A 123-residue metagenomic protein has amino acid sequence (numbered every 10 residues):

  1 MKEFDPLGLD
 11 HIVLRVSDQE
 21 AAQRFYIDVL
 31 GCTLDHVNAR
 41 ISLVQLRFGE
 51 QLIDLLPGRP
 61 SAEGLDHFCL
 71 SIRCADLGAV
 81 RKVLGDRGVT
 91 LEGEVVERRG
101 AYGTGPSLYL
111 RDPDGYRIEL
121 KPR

Functional and structural regions predicted by a protein language model:
M1-D5, R87-R123: Vicinal oxygen chelate
M1-E20, L65-L70: N-terminal beta-strand motif that seeds the catalytic metal site of vicinal oxygen chelate
V13-I53: Core segments of cupin and vicinal oxygen chelate
A21-Q23, A75-V80: Short, conserved charged micro-motifs
R24-F25, V83, D114: Structural preference for long, well-ordered alpha-helical segments within the folded cores of structured domains
D28-V29, R81-G85: Short amphipathic alpha-helices in soluble, non-transmembrane regions that often serve as interface/regulatory elements
R40-S42, A62-G64, A101-G105: Short acidic/glycine-enriched loop/turn segments that link adjacent beta-strands
D54-L56, E119: Conserved beta-strand in the GNAT
